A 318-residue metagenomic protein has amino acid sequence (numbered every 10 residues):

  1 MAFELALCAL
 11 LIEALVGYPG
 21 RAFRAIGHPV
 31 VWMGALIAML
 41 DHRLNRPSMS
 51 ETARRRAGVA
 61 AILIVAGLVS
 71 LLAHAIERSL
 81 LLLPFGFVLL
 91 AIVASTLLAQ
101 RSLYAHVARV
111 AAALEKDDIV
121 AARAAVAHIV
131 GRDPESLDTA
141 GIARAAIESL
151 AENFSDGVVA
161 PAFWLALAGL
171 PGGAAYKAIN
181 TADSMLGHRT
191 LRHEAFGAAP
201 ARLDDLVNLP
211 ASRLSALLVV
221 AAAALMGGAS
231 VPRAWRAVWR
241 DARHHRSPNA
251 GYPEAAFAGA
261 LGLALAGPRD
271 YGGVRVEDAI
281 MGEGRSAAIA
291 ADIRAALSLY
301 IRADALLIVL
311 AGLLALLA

Functional and structural regions predicted by a protein language model:
M1-A175, I179, G187-A318: Hydrophobic alpha-helical transmembrane segments
S184: Glycine-rich phosphate/dinucleotide-binding loop and adjoining beta-alpha-beta core of small-molecule
